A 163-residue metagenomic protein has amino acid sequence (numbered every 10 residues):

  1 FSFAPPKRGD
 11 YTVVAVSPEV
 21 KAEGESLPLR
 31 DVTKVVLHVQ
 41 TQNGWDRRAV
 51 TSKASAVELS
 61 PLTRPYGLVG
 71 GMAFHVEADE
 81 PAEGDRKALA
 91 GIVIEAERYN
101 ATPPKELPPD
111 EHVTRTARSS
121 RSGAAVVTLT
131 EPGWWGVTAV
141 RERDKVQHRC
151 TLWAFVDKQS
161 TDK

Functional and structural regions predicted by a protein language model:
F1, A125-V127: Short strand-edge motifs at loop-to-beta-strand transitions and within beta-strands of extracellular beta-rich domains
K7-K21, W134-E142: Short, aromatic- and glycine-rich surface loops/edge beta-strands on solvent-exposed regions
V16, E77-D79, E95, V140: Residue-level recognition of well-ordered beta-strand positions that form the cores of beta-sheet-rich folds across
S26-G91, R98, K145-D162: Beta-strand-rich domain onsets/edges
L89-I92, S119-R121, W134-V137: Copper-binding active sites and cupredoxin-like electron-transfer domains, recognizing His/Cys-rich ligand loops
E97-P108: Short aromatic-acidic-glycine turn motif
L107-S122: Short, acidic Ser/Thr/Gly-rich low-complexity loop/linker segments typical of extracellular and cell-surface proteins
